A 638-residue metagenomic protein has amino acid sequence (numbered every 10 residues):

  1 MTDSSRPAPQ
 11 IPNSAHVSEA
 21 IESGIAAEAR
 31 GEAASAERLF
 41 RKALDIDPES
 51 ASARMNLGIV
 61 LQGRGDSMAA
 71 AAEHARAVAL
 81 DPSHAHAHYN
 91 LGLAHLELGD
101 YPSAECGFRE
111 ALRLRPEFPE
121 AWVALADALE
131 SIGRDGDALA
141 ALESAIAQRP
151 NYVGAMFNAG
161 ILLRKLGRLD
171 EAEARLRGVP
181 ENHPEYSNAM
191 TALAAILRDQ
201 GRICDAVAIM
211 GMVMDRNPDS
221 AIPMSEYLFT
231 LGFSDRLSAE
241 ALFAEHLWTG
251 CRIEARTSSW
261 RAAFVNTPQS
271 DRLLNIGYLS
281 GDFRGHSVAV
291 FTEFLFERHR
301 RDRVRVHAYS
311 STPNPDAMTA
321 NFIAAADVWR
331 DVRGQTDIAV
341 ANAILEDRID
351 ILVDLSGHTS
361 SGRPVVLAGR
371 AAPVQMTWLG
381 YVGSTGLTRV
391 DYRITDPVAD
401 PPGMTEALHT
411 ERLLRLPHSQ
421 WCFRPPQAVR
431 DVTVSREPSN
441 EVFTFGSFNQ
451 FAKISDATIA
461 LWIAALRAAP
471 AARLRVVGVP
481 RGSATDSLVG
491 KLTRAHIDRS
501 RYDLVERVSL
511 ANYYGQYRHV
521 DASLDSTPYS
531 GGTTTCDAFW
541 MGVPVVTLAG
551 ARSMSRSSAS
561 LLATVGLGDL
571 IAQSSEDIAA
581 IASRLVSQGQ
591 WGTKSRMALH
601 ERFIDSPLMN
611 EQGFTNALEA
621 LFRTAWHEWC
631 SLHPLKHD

Functional and structural regions predicted by a protein language model:
M1-V442, A460, G490-I497, V508-A522 (+4 more regions): Alpha-helical solenoid repeat scaffolds of the TPR/TPR-like class and their adjacent stem/linker regions that mediate
L279, F448-N449, V477, V505: Short hydrophobic "strand-cap" motifs at the C-terminus of beta-strands
S310-N314, R473-S487: Glycosyltransferase donor-sugar binding loop
L524, A538: Donor-sugar nucleotide-binding helix/loop cap in glycosyltransferases
S526-G531, S553-M554: Active-site donor-sugar recognition loop in glycosyltransferases
T534-T535, S558: Short glycine/serine-rich donor-binding loops of glycosyltransferases
F539-W540, A563: Short alpha-helix at the nucleotide-sugar/activated-sugar donor binding site of glycosyltransferases and closely
S555-G566, I571: Short acidic/histidine- and often glycine-rich active-site loop of Leloir-type glycosyltransferases that engages
